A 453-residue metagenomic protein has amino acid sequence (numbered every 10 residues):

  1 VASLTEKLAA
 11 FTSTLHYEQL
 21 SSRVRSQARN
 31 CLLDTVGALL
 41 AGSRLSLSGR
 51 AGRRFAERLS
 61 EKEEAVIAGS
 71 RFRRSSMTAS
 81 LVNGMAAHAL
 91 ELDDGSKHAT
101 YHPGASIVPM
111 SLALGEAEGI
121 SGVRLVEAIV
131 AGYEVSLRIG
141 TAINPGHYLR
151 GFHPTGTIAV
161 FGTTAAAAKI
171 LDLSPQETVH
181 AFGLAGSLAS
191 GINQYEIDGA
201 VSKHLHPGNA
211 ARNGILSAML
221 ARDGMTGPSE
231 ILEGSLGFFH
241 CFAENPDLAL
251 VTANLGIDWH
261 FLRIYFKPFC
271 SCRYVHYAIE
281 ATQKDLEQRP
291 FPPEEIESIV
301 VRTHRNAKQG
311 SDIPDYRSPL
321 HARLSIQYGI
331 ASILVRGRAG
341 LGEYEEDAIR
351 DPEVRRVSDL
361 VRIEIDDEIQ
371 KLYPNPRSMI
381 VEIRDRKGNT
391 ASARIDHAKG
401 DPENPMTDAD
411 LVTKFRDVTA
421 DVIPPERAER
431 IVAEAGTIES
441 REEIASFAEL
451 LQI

Functional and structural regions predicted by a protein language model:
V1-T100, I197, S202-R212, M219-I453: Terminal-appendage/accessory-domain detector
A2, A131, V135-I158, L184-N193: Flexible glycine-/small-residue-enriched beta->alpha junction loops that bind anionic phosphate/pyrophosphate groups
L4-L8, Q27, A51-G52, V123-G132 (+2 more regions): Extended, well-ordered alpha-helical scaffold segments
R73-E91, V126-T141, E177-L188, H240-C241: Short, charged, amphipathic alpha-helices and their helix-cap/turn boundaries
A87-T141: Hydrophobic alpha-helical hairpins/lids featuring a short glycine-rich hinge
A99-A105, R124-I129, H147-V160, L205-N209 (+2 more regions): Active-site nucleophile and cofactor-binding loops and adjacent substrate-binding regions of central metabolic enzymes
A105-L112, A159-A166, R212-L216, Y277: Well-ordered alpha-helical segments within folded domains of soluble proteins
E118-R124, T141-G151, T164-A181, I192-H204 (+1 more regions): Active-site cavity-forming subdomains of large catalytic enzyme subunits
